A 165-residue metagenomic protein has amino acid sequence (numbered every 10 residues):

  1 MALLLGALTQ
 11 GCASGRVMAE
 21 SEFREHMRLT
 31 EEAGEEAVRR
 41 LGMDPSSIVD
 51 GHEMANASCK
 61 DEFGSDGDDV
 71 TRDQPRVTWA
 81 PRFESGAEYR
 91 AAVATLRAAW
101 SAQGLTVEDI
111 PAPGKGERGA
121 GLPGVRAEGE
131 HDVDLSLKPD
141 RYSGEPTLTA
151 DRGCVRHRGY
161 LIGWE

Functional and structural regions predicted by a protein language model:
L4, A99, E117-G119, A127-G129 (+1 more regions): A generic structural signal for short, solvent-exposed coil/turn residues that cap or connect secondary-structure
L4-T71: N-terminal leader/targeting segments
E31-M43, R126-E165: Extracellularly exposed regions in secreted/surface proteins, prominently low-complexity, repeat-rich
S47, Y89, R141-S143: A generic structural micro-environment signature that highlights single residues at secondary-structure boundaries
G51-D61, V107-V133: Ser/Thr-rich, low-complexity intrinsically disordered terminal regions
V70-G119: Long, charged/polar, surface-exposed segments that mediate recognition or autoinhibition
